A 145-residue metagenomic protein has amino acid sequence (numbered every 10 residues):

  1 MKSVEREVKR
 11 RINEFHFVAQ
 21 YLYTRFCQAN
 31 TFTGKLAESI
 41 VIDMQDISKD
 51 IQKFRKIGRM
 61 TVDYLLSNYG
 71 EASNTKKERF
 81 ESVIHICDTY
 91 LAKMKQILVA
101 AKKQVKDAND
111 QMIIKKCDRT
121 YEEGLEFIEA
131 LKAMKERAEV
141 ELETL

Functional and structural regions predicted by a protein language model:
K2-L145: Long, low-complexity or tandemly repetitive, helically biased scaffold regions used for multimeric assembly/adhesion
